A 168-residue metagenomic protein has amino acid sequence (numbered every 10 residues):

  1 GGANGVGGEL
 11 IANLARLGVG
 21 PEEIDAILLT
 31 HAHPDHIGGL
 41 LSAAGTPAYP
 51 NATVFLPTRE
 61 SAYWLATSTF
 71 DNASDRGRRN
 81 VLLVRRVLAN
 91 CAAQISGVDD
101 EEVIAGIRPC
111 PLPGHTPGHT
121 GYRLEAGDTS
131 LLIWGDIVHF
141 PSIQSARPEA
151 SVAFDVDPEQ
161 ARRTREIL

Functional and structural regions predicted by a protein language model:
G1, G5, G38-L41, P50 (+1 more regions): Catalytic core of the metallo-beta-lactamase
G1, Y63-A66, P141-S145: Short acidic/His/Gly/Ser-rich catalytic and metal-binding motifs that mark active-site loops of diverse hydrolases
G8, A12, H119, R123-L168: Cap/insert and terminal regions of metallo-dependent hydrolase folds
G8, N13-V19, E23, P50-P111 (+1 more regions): Metallo-beta-lactamase
I24-D35: Metallo-beta-lactamase
L28, V54, L131-I133: Residue-level marker for buried hydrophobic side chains located in beta-strands that build the well-ordered beta-sheet
P34-D35, A62-Y63, H139: Active-site micro-motifs of SAM-dependent methyltransferase domains
L41-G45, T69-D71, R147-E149: Short, glycine/charged-enriched secondary-structure capping and boundary segments
